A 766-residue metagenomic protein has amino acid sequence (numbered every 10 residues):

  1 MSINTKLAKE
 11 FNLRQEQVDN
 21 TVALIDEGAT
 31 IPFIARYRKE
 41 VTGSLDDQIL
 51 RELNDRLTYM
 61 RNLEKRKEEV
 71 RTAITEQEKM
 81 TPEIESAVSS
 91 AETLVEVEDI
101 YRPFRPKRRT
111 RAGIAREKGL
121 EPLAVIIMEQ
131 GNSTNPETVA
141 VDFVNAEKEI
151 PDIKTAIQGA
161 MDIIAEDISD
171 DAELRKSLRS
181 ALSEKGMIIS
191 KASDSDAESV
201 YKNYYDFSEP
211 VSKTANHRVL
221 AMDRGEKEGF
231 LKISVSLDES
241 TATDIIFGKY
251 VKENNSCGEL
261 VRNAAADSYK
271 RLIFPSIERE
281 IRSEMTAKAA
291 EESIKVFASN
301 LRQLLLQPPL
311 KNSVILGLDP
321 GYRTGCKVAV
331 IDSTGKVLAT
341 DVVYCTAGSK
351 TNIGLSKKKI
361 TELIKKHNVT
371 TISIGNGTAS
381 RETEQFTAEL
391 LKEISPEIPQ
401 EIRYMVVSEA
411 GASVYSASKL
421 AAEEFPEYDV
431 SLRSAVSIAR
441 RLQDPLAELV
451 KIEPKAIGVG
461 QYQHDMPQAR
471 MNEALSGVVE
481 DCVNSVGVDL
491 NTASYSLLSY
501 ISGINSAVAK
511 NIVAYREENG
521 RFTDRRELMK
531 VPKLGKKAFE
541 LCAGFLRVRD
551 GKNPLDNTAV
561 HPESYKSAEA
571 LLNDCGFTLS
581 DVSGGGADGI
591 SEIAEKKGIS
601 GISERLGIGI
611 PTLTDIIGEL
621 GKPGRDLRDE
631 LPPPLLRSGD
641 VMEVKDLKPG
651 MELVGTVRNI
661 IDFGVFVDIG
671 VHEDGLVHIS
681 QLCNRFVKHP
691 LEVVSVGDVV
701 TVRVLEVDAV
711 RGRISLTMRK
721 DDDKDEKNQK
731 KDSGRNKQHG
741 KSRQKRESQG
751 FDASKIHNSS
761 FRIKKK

Functional and structural regions predicted by a protein language model:
T30-I31, T42, D46-E147, S485-D629 (+3 more regions): Accessory alpha-helical DNA-binding modules that contact the DNA backbone or grooves
I49-E52, L63-G317, R323-Y428, A435: Duplex nucleic acid-engaging cores and interfaces of nucleic-acid transaction enzymes
A73, A87, E98-I100, G225-D238 (+3 more regions): Structured, non-catalytic alpha/beta "coupling" segments that mediate domain-domain communication and provide generic
E96, M405, G411-A412, S416-V486 (+1 more regions): Long, charge-rich intrinsically disordered scaffolds of nucleic-acid metabolism proteins
S180-M187, L318-Y322, G377-A379, V406-V414 (+5 more regions): A glycine-rich phosphate-binding loop feature that marks nucleotide/adenosyl-phosphate handling sites
E280-A298, A456-G487, S603-K645, P649: Long, charged amphipathic helices and adjacent flexible linkers at domain junctions
P308-P309, P320, E480-A514, G639-V677 (+1 more regions): C-terminal accessory/binding modules appended to enzymatic or scaffolding proteins
V548-K552, D556-K766: Single-stranded RNA-binding regions, centering on S1/OB-family and related RNA-binding modules
